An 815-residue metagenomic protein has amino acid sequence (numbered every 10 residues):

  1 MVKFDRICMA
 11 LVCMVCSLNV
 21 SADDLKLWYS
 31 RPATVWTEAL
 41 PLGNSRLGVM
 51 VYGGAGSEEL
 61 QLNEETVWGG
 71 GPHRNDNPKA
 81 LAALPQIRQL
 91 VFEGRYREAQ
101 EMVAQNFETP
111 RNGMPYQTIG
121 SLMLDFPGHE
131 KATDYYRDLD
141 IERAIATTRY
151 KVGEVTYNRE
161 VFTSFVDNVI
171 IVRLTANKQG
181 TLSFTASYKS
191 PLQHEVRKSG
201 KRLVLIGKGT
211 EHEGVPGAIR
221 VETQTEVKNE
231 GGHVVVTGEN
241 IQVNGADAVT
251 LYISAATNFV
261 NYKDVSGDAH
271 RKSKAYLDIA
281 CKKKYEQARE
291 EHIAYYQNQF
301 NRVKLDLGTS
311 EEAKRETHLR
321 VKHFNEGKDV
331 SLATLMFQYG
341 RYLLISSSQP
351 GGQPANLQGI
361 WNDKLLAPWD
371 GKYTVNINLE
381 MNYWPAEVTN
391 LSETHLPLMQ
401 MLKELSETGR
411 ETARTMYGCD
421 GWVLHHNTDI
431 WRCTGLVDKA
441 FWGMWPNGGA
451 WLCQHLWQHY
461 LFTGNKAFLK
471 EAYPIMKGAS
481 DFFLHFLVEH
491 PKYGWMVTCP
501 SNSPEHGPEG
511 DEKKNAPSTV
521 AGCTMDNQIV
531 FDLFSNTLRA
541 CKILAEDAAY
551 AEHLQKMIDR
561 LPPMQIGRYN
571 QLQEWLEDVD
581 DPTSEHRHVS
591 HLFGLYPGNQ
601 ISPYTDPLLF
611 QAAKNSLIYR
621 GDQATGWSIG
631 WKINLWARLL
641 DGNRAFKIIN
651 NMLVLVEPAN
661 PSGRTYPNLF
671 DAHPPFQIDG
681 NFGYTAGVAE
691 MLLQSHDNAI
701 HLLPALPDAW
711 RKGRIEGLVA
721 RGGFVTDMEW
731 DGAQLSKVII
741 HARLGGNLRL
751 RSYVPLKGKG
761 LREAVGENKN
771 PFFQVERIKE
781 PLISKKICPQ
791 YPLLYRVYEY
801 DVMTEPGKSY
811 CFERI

Functional and structural regions predicted by a protein language model:
M1-M9: Bacterial N-terminal signal peptides that target proteins for export
D23-F441, L456-Y460, K477-S480, F531-F534 (+8 more regions): Aromatic-residue-lined binding/catalytic grooves and analogous aromatic/hydrophobic interfacial grooves in multimeric
G327, W369-Y373, A386, L436-N447 (+6 more regions): Alpha-helix capping and helix-loop boundary segments enriched in small/acidic/polar residues
G359, D363, M496-T498, H506 (+2 more regions): C-terminal catalytic domain of Rieske-type non-heme iron oxygenases
I377-E387, P446-W457, M525-S535, S590-N599 (+2 more regions): Well-ordered alpha-helical segments within folded domains of soluble proteins
G478, F482-A540: Acidic/histidine-rich catalytic neighborhood
